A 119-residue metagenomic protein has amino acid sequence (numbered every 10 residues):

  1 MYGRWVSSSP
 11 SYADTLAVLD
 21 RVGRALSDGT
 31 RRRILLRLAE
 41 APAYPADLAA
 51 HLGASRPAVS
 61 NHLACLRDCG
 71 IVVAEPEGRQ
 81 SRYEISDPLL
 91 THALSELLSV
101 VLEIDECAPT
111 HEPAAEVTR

Functional and structural regions predicted by a protein language model:
M1-V18, P88-R119: Amphipathic alpha-helical dimerization/coiled-coil segments that flank or bridge DNA-binding/regulatory modules
A17-S55, E77-L90: N-terminal helix-turn-helix DNA-binding core of bacterial DNA-binding proteins
A25, C69, V100-E103: Amphipathic, soluble alpha-helical interaction motifs
A50, R67-D68: Alpha-helical residues within the helix-turn-helix
H62: Residues within the DNA-recognition helix of helix-turn-helix
